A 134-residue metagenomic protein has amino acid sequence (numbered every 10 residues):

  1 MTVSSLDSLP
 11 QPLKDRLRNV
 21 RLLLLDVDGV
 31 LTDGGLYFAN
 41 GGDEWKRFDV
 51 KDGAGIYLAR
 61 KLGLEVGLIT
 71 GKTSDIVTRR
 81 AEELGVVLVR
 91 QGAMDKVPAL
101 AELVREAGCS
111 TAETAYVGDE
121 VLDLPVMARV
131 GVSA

Functional and structural regions predicted by a protein language model:
M1-L25: Non-catalytic pre-domain segments flanking phosphatase-related domains
L17-G35, M127: Asp-based phosphoryl-transfer active-site loop
G35-Y57: Basic, amphipathic juxtamembrane/active-site segments that coordinate anionic phosphate or diphosphate groups
I56-R80, R90-Q91: Substrate-recognition element of Asp-dependent hydrolases with the DxDx(T/V) motif
S74-V77, L88-A99, C109-S110: Portal/gating segments that form or line small-molecule/metal binding sites
V77, D119-V132: Acidic, divalent-metal-coordinating active-site segment for phosphoryl/phosphodiester hydrolysis, typified by short
V97-L124: Conserved Lys-Pro-Asp/Glu-containing loop-to-beta segment of HAD-superfamily phosphomonoesterases, centered on
